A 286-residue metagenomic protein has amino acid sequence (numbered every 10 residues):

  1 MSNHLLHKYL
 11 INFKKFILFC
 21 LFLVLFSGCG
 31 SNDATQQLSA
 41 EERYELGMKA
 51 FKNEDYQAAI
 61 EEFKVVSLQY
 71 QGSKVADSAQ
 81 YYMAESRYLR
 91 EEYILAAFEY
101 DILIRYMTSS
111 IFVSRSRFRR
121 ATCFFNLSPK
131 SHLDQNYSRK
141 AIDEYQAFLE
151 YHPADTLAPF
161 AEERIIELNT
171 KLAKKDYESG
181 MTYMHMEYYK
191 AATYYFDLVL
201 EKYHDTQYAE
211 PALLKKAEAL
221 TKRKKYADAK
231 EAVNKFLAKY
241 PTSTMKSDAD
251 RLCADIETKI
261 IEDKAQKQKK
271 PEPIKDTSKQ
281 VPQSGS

Functional and structural regions predicted by a protein language model:
S2-L6, L10, F26-S286: Acidic, polar-rich low-complexity tracts and alpha-helical solenoid repeat scaffolds
K14: Gly/charged, well-structured mid-domain segments that form the phosphate/adenylate-handling core of ATP-dependent
I17-S27: Bacterial N-terminal signal peptides
